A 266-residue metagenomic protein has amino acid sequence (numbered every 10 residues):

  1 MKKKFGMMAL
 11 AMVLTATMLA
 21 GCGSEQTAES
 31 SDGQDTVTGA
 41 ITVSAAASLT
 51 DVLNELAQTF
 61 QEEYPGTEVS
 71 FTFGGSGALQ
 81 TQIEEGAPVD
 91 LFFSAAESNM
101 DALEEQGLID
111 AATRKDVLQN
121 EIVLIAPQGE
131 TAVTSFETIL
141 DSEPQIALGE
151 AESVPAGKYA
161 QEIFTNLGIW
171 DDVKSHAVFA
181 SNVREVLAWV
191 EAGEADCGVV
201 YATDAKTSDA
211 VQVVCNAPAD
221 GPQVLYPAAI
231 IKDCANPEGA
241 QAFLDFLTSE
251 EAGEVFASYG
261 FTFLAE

Functional and structural regions predicted by a protein language model:
M1-A9: Bacterial N-terminal signal peptides that target proteins for export
A9-A11, M100-L108, R114-L118: N-terminal hydrophobic signal/anchor transmembrane helix of membrane proteins
T17-G21: C-terminal motif of bacterial Sec signal peptides marking the signal peptidase cleavage site
C22-Q58, G77, T81-E84, A96-E97 (+3 more regions): Exported/periplasmic ABC-transporter solute-binding proteins
I41, T67-V69, I122: Conserved beta-strand core positions
Q58-F71: Signal peptide-proximal N-terminal region of secreted/periplasmic/extracellular or secretory-lumen proteins
G66, P88-V89, A195: Short, high-confidence coil segments that cap the C-terminus of an alpha-helix and link into the following beta-strand
D90-S94: Periplasmic-binding protein-like
